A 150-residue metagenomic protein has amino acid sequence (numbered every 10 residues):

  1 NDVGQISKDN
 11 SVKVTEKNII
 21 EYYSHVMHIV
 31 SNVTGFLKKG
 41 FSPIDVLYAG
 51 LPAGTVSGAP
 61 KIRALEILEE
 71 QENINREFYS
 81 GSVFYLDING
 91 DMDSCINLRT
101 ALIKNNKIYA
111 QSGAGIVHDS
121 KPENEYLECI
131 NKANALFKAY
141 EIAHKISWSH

Functional and structural regions predicted by a protein language model:
N1-S7, I19-Y23: Short acidic, Gly/Ser-rich segments with clustered Asp/Glu that frequently serve as metal-coordination loops in enzyme
Q5-K8, K121-E123: Short acidic, glycine/serine/threonine-rich loops at helix termini
K8-N10, G90: Generic structural motif recognizing short loop/turn segments at the entrances and edges of beta-strands
N10-K13, I116-H118: Short, surface-exposed beta-strand-loop junctions and turns on beta-sheet-rich folds
V14, N18: Metal-dependent catalytic core segments for phosphate chemistry
Y23-H150: Conserved hydrophobic core element of enzyme catalytic domains
